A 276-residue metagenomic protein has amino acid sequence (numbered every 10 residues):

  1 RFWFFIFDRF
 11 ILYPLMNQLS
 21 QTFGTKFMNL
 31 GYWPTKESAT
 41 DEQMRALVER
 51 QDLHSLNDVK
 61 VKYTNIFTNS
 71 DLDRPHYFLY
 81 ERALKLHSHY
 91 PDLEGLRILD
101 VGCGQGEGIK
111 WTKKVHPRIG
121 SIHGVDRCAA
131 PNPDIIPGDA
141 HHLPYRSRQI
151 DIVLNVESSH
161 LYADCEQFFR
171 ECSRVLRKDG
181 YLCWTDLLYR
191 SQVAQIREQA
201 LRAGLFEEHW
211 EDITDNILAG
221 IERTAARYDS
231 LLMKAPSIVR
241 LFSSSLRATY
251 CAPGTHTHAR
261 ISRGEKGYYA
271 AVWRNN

Functional and structural regions predicted by a protein language model:
R1-E42: N-terminal auxiliary segments of SAM/dcSAM-dependent transferases
D73-E94: Conserved alpha-helix/loop element of class I SAM-dependent methyltransferases that forms part of the SAM/SAH-binding
L99-H142: Class I SAM-dependent methyltransferase SAM/SAH-binding core
H141-V153: A short acidic, Gly/Pro-enriched loop at the edge of an enzyme's catalytic core that lines a small-molecule cofactor
I152-D164: A short SAM/SAH-binding and catalytic strip from SAM-dependent methyltransferases
E166-K178: A short glycine-rich, Lys/Arg-flanked "PGG" loop and its adjoining helix->strand segment in the class I
G180-D186: Conserved beta-strand signature within the Rossmann-like core of class I S-adenosyl-L-methionine
D215-R274: Conserved Class I S-adenosyl-L-methionine
